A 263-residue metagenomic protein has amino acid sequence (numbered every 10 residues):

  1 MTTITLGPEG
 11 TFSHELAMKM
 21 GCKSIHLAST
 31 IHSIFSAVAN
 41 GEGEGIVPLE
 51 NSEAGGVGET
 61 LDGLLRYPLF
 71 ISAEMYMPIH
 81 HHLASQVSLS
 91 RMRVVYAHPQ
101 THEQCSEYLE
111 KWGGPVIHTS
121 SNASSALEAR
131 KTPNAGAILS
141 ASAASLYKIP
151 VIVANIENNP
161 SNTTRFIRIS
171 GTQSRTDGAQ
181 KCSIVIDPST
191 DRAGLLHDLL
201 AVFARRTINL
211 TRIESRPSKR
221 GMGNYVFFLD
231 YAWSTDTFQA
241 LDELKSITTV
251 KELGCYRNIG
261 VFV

Functional and structural regions predicted by a protein language model:
M1-V263: Domain-level signature for soluble enzymes in the chorismate/prephenate branch of the shikimate pathway
